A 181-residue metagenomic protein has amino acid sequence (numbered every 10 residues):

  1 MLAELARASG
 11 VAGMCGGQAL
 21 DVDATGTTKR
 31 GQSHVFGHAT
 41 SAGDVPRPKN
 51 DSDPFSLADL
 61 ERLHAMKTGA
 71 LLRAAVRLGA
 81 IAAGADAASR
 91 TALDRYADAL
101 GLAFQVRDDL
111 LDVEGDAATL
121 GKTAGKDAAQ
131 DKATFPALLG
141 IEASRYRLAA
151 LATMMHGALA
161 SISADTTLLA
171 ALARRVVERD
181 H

Functional and structural regions predicted by a protein language model:
M1-H181: All-alpha prenyltransferase/terpene-synthase fold signal
